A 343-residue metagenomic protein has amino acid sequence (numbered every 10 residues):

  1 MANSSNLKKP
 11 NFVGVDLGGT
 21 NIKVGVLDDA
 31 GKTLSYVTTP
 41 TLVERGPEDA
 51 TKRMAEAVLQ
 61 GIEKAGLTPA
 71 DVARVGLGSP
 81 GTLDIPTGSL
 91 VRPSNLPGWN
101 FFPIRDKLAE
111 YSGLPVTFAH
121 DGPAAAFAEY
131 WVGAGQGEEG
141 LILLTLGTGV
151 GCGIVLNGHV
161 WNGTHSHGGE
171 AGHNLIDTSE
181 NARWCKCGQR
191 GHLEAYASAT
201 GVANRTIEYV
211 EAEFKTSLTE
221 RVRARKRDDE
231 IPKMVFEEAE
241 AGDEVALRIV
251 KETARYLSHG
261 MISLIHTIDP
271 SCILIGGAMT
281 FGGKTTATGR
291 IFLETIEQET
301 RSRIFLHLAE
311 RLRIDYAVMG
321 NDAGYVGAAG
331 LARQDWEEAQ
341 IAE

Functional and structural regions predicted by a protein language model:
M1-R74, D84-S89, D106-L114, A128-E138 (+2 more regions): ATP-binding/phosphotransfer module of carbohydrate and carboxylate kinases, centering on a glycine-rich
I22-V26, V150-V155: Short beta-strand scaffold segments in enzyme catalytic cores
V37-T39, S94, T164: Short hydrophobic alpha-helix segments
P40-L42, G98-W99, H167-E170, I176: A short acidic/small-residue loop/turn micro-motif
G88-W99: A charged helix-plus-loop insertion that forms the helical arch/lid used to bind and gate nucleic-acid substrates
V116-H120: General beta-strand structural signal in soluble alpha/beta enzymes
